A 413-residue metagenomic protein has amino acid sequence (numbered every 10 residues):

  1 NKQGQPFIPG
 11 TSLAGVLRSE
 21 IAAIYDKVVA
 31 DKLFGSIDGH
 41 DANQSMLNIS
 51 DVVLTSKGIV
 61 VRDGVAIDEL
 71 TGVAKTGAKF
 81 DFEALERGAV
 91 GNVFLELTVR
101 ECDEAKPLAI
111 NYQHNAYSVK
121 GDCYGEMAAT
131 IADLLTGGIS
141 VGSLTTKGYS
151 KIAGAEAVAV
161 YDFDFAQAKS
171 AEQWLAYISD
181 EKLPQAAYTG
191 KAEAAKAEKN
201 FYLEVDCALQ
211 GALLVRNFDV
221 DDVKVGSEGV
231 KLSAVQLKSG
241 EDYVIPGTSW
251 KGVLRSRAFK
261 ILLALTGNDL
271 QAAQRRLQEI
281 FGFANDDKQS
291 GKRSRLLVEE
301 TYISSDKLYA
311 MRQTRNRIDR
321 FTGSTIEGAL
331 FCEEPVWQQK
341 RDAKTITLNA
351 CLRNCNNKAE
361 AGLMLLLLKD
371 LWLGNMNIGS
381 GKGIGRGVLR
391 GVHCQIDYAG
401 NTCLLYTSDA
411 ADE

Functional and structural regions predicted by a protein language model:
F7-L13, D242-V253, K382, G387: Conserved phosphate/anionic-ligand binding catalytic regions in large, soluble enzymes, centered on
P9-R87, T98, G252-R341: Extended, compositionally biased
A30, K57, V99-E101, A116-G142 (+3 more regions): Conserved short secondary-structure elements within globular domains
V53, K199-L213, E300: Short amphipathic
T76-G121, S324-N356: Exposed beta-sheet edge/beta-hairpin loop segments within beta-rich domains
G121-K169, L368-N401: Compact mixed alphabeta submodule
A171-Y202: Flexible inter-domain linker/hinge segments
Y406-E413: Conserved small/polar residues in nucleotide/adenosyl-binding loops
